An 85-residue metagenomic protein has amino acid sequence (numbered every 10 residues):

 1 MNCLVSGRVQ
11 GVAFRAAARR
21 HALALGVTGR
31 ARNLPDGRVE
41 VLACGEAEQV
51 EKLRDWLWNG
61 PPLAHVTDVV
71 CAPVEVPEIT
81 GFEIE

Functional and structural regions predicted by a protein language model:
M1-E85: Intrinsically disordered, low-complexity, mixed-charge
